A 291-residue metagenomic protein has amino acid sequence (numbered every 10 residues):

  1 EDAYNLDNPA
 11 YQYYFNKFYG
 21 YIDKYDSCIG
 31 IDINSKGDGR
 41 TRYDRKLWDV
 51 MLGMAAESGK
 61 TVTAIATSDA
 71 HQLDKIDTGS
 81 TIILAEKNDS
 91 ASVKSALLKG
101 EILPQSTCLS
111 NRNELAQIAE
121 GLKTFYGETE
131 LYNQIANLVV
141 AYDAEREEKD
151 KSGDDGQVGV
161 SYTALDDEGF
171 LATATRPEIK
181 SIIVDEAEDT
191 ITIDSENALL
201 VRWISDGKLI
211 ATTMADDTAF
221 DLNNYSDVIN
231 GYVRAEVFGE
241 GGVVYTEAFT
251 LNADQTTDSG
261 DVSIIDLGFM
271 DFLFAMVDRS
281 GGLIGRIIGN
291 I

Functional and structural regions predicted by a protein language model:
E1-T78, S92, C108, N197-R202 (+1 more regions): Domain-core and long-helix interface of multi-subunit machines
S58-A64, S68-N290: C-terminal functional module detector
